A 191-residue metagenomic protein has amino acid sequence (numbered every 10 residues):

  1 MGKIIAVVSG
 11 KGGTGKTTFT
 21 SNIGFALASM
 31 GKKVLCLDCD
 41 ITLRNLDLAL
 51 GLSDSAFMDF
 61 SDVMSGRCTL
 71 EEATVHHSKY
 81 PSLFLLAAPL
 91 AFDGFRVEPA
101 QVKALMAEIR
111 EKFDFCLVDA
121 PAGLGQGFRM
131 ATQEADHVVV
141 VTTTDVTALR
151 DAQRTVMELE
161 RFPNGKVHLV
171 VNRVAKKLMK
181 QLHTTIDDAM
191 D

Functional and structural regions predicted by a protein language model:
M1-K3, M30-K33, Y80-P81, K112-F113 (+2 more regions): Short coil/turn connectors at secondary-structure junctions
G2-C39, I109: Walker A/P-loop phosphate-binding motif and the immediately C-terminal alpha-helix
I5, L37, F84-L86, V139 (+1 more regions): Hydrophobic/aromatic beta-strand patches that form the interior of the parallel beta-sheet core in alpha/beta enzyme
S9, D38, A87-L90, A120 (+1 more regions): Flexible glycine-/small-residue-rich
T20, E98, V102, A148: Short, conserved glycine- and acidic-residue-centered signature motifs in active-site or ligand-binding loops
F25-S29, L48, Q133, M157: Short, well-ordered alpha-helices that flank and scaffold nucleotide-derived cofactor binding pockets
C36-E111: P-loop/Walker-type NTP enzyme "switch/lid" segment
A104, E108-E111, F115-D191: Conserved catalytic-core segment of NTP-binding enzymes
